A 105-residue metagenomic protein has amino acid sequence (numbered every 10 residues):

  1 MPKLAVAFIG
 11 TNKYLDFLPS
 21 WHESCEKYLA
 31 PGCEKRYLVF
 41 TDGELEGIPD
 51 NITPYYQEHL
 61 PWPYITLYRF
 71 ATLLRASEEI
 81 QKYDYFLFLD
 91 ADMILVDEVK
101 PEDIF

Functional and structural regions predicted by a protein language model:
M1-I65, E78-K82: N-terminal anchoring/stem segment of glycosyltransferases
H22, T41, F70, E102-F105: Generic preference for flexible, low-structure residues
I65-T72: Glycine-rich, basic loop-to-helix element that forms the pyrophosphate-binding segment of sugar-nucleotide handling
L73-F105: GT-A fold catalytic core of metal-dependent nucleotide-sugar glycosyltransferases, centered on the diacidic
